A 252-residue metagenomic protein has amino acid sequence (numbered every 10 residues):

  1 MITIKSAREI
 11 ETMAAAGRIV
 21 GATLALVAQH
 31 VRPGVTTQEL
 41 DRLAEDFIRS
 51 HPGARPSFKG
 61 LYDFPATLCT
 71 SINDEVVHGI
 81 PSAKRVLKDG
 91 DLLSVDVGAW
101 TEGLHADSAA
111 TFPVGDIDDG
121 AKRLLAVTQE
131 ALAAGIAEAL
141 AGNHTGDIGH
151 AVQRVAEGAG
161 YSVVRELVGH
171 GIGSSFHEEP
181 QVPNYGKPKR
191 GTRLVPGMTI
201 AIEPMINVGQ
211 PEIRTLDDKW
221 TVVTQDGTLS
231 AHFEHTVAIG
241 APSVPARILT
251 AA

Functional and structural regions predicted by a protein language model:
M1-A252: Active-site neighborhoods and metal-handling regions in enzymes and metal-associated proteins
